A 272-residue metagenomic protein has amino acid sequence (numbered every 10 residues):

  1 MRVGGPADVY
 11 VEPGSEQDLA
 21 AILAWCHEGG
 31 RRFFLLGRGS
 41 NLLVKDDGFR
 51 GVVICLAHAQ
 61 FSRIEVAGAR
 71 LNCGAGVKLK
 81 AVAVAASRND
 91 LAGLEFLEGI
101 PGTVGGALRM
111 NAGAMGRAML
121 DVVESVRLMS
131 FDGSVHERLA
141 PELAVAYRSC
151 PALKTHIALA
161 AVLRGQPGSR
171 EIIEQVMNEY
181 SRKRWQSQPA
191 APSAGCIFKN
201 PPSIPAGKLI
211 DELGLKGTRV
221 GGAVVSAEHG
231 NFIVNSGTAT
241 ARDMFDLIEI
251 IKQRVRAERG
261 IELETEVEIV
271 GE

Functional and structural regions predicted by a protein language model:
R2-V104: Anion-binding (especially nucleotide phosphate/pyrophosphate-binding) glycine-rich loop and adjoining beta-alpha core
V3, L42, M129-D246, I250-E272: Phosphate/pyrophosphate- and phosphate-bearing ligand-binding catalytic cores of soluble enzymes
G5-P6, R38-S40, F49-V52, V77 (+8 more regions): Gly/Ser/Thr-rich helix-start
V9, K80-V84, A112-L120, R164 (+2 more regions): Short low-complexity stretches enriched in small and charged residues
V11-E16, L43-S62, R109-L139, L153-A160: Structural signature of FAD isoalloxazine-binding scaffolds in flavoprotein oxidoreductases
N41-L42, A83-A86, L94-E98, L108-A118 (+3 more regions): A generic local secondary-structure boundary/capping motif
A85-D90, M119-S125, I157-A158, S193-I197: A broad, low-specificity signal for short, low-complexity segments enriched in glycine/proline and polar/charged
A92, V122, P141-L143: Short beta-strand or tight-loop elements that sit immediately N-terminal to catalytic metal-binding acidic residues
